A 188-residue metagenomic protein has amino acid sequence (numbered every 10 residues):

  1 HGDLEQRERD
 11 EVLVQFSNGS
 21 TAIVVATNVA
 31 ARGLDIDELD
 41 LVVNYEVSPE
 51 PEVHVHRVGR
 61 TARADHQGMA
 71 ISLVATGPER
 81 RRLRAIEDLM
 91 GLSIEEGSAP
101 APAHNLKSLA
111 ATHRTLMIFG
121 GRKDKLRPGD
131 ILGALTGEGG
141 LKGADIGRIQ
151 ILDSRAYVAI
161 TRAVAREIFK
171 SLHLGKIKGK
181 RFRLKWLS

Functional and structural regions predicted by a protein language model:
H1-S188: Conserved helicase RecA-like core
